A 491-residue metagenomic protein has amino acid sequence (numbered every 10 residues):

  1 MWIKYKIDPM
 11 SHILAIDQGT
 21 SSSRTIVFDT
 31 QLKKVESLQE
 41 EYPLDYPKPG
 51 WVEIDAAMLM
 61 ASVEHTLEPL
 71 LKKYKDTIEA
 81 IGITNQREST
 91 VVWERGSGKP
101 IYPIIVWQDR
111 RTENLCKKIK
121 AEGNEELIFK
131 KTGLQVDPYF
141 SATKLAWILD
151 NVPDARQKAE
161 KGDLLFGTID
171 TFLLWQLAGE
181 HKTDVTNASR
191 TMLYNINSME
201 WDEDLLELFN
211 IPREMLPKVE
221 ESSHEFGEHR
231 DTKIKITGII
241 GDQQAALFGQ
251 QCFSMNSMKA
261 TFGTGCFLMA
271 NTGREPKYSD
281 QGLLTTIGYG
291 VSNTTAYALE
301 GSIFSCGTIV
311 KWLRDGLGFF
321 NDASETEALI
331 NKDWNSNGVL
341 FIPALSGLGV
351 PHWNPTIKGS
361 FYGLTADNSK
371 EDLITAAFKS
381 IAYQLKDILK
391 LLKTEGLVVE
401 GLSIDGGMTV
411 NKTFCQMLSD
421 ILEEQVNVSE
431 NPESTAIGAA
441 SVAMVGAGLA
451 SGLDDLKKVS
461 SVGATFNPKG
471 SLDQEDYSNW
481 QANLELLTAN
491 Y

Functional and structural regions predicted by a protein language model:
W2-Q39, Y46, E79-E122, D154-R156 (+3 more regions): Glycine/Thr-rich phosphate-binding loops that ligate phosphate moieties of nucleotide and other phosphorylated ligands
Q18-T20, I128-Q243, C306, V310 (+3 more regions): Gly/Ser/Thr-rich active-site cleft segment
L38-T77: N-terminal phosphate-binding loop and adjacent alpha-helix
P43-E53, L127-K130, K182-S189, T365-D372: Gly-rich Lys/Arg/Thr-decorated short loops/hinges at beta-loop-alpha junctions or inter-strand turns that position
M60-E68, L145, G241-A245, V310 (+2 more regions): Short, hydrophobic/amphipathic alpha-helical packing segments that form internal helix faces or helix-helix interfaces
V63-E79, V152-A159, Q176, E203-R213 (+1 more regions): Phosphate/pyrophosphate-binding loops at sites that engage ATP/ADP/AMP, CoA/4′-phosphopantetheine, polyphosphate
A121-D137, I234-I239, S257-K259, V445-V459: A polyampholytic, Gly/Pro-enriched intrinsically disordered region
K182-T294, A298, F304-S305, N321-L329 (+3 more regions): ATP-dependent carbohydrate kinase catalytic cores
